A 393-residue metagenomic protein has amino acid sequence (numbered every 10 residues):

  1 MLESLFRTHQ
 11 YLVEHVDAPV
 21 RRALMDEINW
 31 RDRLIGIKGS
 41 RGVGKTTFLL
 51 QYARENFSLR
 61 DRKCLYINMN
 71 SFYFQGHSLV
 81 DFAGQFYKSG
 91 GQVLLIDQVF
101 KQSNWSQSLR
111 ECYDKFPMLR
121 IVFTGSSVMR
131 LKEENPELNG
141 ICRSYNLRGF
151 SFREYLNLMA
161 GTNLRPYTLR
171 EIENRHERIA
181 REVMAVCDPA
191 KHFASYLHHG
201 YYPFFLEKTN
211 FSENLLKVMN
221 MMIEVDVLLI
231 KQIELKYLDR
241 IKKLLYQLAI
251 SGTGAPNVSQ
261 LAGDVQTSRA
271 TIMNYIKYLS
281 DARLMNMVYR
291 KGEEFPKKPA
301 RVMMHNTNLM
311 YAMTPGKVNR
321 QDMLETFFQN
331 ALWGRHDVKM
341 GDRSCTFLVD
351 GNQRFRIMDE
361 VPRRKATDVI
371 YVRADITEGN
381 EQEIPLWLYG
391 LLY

Functional and structural regions predicted by a protein language model:
M1-H15, G42, E55, M69 (+2 more regions): A cross-kingdom feature that marks ATP-driven nucleic-acid transaction machinery
L2-E3, T8-Q10, S126, K132-D239 (+1 more regions): Interdomain motor-coupling "hinge/lid" segment immediately C-terminal to the ATP-binding subdomain of NTP-driven enzymes
Y11-W30: Pre-Walker A adenine-sensing motif
I37: Hydrophobic anchor at the beta1->P-loop junction of P-loop NTPases
K45-T46: Conserved lysine of the Walker
D61-V93: Short glycine-rich substrate-engagement loop in P-loop NTPases that contacts/grips substrate
L95, R120-S126, N146: Structural recognition of the conserved hydrophobic beta-strand(s) that form the central parallel beta-sheet of P-loop
Y202-D342: Accessory nucleic acid-recognition modules appended to NTPase machines
